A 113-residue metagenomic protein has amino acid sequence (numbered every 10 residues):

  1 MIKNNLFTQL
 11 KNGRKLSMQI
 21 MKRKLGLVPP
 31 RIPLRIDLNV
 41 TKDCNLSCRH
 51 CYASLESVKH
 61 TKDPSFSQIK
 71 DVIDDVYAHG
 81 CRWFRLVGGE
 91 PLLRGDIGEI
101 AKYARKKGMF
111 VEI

Functional and structural regions predicted by a protein language model:
K3-N4, T8-I113: Conserved alpha-helical substructure of the radical SAM core
